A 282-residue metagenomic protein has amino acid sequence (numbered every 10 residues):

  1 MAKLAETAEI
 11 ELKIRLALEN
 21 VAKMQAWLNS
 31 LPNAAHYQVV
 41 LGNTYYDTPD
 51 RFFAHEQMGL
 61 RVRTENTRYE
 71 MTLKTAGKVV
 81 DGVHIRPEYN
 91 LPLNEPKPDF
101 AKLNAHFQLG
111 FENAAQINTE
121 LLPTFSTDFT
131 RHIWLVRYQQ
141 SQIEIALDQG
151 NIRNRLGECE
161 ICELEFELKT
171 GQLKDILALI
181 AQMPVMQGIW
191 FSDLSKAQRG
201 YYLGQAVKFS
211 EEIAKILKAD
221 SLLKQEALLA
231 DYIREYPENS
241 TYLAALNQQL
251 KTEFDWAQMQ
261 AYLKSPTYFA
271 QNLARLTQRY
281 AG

Functional and structural regions predicted by a protein language model:
M1-G282: Phosphate-end processing signature that detects enzymes handling 5′-triphosphorylated RNA and polyphosphate
